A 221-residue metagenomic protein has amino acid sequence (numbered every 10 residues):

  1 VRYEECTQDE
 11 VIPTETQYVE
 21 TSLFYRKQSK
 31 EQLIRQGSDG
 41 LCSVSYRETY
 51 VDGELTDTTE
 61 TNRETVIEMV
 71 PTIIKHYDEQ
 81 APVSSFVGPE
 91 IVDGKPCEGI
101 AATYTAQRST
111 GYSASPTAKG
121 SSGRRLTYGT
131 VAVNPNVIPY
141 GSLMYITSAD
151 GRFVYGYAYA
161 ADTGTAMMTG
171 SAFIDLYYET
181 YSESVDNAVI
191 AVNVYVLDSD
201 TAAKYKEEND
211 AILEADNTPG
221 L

Functional and structural regions predicted by a protein language model:
V1-A101, I138, A211-T218: Extracellular modular ligand-binding repeats in secreted and cell-surface proteins
Y77-L221: Solvent-exposed, well-ordered loop and adjacent helix/strand elements within mature globular domains that form
